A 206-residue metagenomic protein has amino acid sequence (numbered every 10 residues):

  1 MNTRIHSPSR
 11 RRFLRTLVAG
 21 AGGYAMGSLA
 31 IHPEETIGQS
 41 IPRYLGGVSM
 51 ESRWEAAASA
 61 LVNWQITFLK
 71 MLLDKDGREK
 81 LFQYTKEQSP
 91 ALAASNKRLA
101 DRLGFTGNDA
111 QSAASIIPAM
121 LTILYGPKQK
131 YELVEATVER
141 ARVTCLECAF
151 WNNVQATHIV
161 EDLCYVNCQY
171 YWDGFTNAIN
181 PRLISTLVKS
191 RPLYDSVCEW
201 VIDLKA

Functional and structural regions predicted by a protein language model:
M1-P8: N-terminal secretory signal peptides
S9-G27: N-terminal export leaders
A21, C145, E161, R182-A206: Short terminal or interdomain "cap/linker" segment that borders an active site or interface and mediates
S28-W64: C-terminal segment of N-terminal export signals and the immediately downstream linker at the start of the mature
S59-A93: Early exported N-terminus immediately downstream of N-terminal targeting peptides
E79-C164: Amphipathic interaction/junction segments at domain boundaries or subunit interfaces
L124-K128, T176-L183: Short secondary-structure junctions
D162-I179: Active-site helix/loop of acyl-thioester processing domains in fatty-acid/polyketide metabolism, spanning hotdog-fold
